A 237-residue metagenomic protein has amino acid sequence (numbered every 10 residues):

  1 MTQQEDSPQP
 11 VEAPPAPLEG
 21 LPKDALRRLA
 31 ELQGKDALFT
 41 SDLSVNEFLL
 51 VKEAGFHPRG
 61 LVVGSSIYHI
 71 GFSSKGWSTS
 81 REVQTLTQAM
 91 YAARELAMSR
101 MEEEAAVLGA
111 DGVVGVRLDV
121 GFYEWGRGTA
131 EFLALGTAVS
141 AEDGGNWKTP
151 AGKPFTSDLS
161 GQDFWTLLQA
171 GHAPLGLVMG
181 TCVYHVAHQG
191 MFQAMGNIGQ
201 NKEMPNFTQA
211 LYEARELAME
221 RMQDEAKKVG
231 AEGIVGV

Functional and structural regions predicted by a protein language model:
T2-L86, G128-F207: Intrinsic disorder/low-complexity detector
E5, E12, E19, E31 (+10 more regions): Glutamate identity and glutamate-enriched acidic tracts
A37-L43, A92-A93, V113-L118, P154-L159 (+1 more regions): A short linear-motif detector with a strong N-terminal bias
H57, G109, Y123-W125, L133 (+2 more regions): Generic detector of intrinsically disordered, low-complexity, polar/charged segments
V62, I67, G76-R117, F192-V237: Short, well-ordered alpha-helical segments
A93-W147: Hydrophobic, ordered structural segments
